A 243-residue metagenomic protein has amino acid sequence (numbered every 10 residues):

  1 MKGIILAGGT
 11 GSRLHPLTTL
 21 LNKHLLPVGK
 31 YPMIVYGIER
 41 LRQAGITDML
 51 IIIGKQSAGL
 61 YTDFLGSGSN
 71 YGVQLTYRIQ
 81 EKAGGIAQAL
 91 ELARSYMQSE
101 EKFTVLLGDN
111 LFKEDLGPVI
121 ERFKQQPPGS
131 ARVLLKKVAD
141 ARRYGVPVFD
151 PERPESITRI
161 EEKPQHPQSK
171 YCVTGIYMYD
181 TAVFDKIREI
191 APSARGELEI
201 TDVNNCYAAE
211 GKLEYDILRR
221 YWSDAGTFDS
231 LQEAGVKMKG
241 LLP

Functional and structural regions predicted by a protein language model:
K2-I5, R13, P27, Y31-L106 (+3 more regions): Conserved N-terminal catalytic core of the sugar/cofactor nucleotidyltransferase
T19-H24: Short alpha-helical oligomerization interface
L25, P147-F149, Y215: A structural signal for short hydrophobic beta-strand segments in well-ordered beta-sheet cores
G66-G72, F149-P151, C206-A208: Short, conserved catalytic or adaptor-binding loops enriched in Gly and charged residues
K82-I86, D140-A141, H166, W222-D224: A short acidic, often aromatic-flanked loop/helix-cap motif at beta-alpha or helix-coil junctions that lines enzyme
E114-R143: Conserved donor-nucleotide/metal-binding helix-loop-beta segment in metal-dependent transferases, i.e., the alpha-helix
K124, R153-P243: Catalytic-core segments of class I nucleotidyltransferases/pyrophosphorylases that form NMP-activated intermediates
A139, R143-S156: Ligand/cofactor pocket segment of small-molecule handling proteins
